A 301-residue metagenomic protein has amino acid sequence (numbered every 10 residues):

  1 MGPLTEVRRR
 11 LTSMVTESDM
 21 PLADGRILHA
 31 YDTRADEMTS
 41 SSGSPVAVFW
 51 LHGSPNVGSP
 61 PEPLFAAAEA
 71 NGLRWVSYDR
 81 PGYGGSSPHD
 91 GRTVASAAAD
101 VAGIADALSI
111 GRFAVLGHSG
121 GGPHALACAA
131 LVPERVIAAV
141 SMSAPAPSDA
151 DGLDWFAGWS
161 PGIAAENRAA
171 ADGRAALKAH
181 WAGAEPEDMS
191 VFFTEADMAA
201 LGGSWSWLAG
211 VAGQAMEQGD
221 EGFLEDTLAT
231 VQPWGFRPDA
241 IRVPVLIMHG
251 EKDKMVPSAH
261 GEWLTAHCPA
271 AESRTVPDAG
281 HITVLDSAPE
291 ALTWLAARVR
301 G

Functional and structural regions predicted by a protein language model:
L4-R34: N-terminal cap/lid segment of alpha/beta-hydrolase-fold proteins
R26-G85: Conserved HGGG/HGGXW glycine-rich cap/lid loop of the alpha/beta-hydrolase fold
S96-F113: Conserved acidic catalytic loop of the alpha/beta-hydrolase fold
R112-D154: Conserved hydrolase catalytic core segment
G158-P161, A165-F236: Alpha/beta-hydrolase
I241, I247-H249, D253: Short beta-strand/loop motif that positions the catalytic acidic residue of the alpha/beta-hydrolase fold
K254-H260: Conserved alpha/beta-hydrolase "acid-adjacent" motif
A271-G301: Catalytic active-site module of serine/aspartate enzymes centered on a nucleophile-bearing elbow/loop
